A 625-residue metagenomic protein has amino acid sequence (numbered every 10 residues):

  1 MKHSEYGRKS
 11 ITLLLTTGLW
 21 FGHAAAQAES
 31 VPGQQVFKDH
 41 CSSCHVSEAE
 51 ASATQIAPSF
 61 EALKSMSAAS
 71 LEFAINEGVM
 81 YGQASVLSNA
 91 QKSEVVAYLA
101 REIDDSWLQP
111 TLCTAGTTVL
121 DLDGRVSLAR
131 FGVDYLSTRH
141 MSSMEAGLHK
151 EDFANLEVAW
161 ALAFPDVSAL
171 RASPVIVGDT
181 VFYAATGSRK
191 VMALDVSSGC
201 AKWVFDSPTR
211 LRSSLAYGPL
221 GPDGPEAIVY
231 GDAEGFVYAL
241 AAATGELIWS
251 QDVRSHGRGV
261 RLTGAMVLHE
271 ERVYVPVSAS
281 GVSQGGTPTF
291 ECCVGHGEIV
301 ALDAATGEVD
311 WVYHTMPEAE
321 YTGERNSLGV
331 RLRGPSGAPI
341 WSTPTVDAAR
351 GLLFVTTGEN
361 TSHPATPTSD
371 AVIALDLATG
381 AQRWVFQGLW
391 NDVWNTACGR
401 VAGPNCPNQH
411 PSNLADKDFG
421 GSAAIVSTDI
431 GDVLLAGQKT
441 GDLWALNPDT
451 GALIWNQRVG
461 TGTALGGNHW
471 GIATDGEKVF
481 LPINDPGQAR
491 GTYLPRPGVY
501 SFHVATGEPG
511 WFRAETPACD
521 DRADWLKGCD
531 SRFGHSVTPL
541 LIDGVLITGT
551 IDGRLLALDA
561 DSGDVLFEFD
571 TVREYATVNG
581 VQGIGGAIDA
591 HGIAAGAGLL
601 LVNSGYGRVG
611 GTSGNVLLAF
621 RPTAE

Functional and structural regions predicted by a protein language model:
S10-G22: Bacterial N-terminal signal peptides
A28-E48: Sequence/structural segment immediately N-terminal to covalent heme-attachment motifs in c-type and related
S43, Q55-I103, R272, L352: Extracytoplasmic electron-transfer domains, predominantly the class I c-type cytochrome c fold
L112-A159, T315, A319-E320: Blade/loop signatures of beta-propeller domains
R125-V133, V167-K190, T209-V237, G259-E291 (+9 more regions): Repeat-blade elements of multi-bladed beta-propeller folds
A161-F164, D252-G257, V312-G334, R383-L414 (+3 more regions): Surface-exposed loop and turn segments in beta-propeller and other repeat-based domains that flank or scaffold
L240-A241, C293-E308, T368-A381, P495-G507 (+1 more regions): Beta-propeller blade signature
